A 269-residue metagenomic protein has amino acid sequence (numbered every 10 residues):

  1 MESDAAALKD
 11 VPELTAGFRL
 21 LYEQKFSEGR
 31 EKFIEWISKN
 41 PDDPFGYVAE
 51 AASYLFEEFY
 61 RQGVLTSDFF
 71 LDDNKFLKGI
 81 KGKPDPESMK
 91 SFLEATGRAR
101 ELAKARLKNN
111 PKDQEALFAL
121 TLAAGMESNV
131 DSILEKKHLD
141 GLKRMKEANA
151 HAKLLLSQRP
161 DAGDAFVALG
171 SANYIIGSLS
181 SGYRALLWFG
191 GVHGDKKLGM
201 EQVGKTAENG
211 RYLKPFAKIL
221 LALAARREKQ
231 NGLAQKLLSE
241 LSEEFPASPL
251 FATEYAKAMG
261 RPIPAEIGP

Functional and structural regions predicted by a protein language model:
M1-V11, N209, L241, P262-P269: Long, low-complexity, intrinsically disordered N-terminal extensions of eukaryotic proteins, enriched
S3-E13, R19-K32, D42, S53-K112 (+4 more regions): Short coil/linker segments at helix-helix boundaries
G46, A116, A165, P215-A217 (+1 more regions): TPR alpha-solenoid repeat register
L223-P269: A cross-kingdom marker for long, charged
